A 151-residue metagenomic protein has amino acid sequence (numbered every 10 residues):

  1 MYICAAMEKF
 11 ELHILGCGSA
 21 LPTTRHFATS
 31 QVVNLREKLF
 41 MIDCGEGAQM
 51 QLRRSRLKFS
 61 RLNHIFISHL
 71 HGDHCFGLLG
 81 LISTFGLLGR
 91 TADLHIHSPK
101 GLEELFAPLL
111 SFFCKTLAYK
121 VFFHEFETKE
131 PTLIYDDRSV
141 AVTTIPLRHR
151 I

Functional and structural regions predicted by a protein language model:
M1-I151: Binuclear metal-dependent hydrolase catalytic cores
